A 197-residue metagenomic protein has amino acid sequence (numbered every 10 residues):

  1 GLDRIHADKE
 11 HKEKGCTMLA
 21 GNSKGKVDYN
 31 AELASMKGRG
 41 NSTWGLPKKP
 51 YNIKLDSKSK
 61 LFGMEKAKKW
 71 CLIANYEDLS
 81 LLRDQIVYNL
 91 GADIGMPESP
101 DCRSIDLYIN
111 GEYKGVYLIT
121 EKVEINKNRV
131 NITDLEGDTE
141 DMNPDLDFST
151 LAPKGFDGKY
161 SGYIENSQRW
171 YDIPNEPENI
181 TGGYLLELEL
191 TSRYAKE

Functional and structural regions predicted by a protein language model:
G1-E197: Phosphate/dinucleotide-binding and metal-coordinating scaffold of catalytic cores in nucleotide-dependent enzymes
